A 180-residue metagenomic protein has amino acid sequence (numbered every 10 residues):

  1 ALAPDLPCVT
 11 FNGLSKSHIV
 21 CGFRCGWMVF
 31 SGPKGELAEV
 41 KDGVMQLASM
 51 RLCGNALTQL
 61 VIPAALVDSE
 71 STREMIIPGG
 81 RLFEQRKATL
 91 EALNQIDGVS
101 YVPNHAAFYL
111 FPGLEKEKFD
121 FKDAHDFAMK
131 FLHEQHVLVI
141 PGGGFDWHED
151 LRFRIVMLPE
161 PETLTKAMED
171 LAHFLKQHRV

Functional and structural regions predicted by a protein language model:
A1-V180: PLP-dependent class I/II
